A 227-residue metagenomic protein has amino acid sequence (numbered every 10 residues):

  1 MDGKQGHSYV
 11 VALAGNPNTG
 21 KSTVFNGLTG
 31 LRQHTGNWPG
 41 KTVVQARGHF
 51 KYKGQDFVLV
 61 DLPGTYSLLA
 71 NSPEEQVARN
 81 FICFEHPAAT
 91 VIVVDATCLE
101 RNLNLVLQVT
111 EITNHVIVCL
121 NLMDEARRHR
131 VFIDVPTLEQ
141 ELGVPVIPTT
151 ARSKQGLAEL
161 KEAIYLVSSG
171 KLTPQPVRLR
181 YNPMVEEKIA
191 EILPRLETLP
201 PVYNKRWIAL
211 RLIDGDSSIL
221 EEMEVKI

Functional and structural regions predicted by a protein language model:
M1-A70, E85, A89: Conserved G1/Walker A P-loop phosphate-binding module
V24-F25, V43, D61, A78 (+5 more regions): Residue-level signature of catalytic and energy-coupling elements of molecular machines, predominantly ATP/GTP-dependent
N26, E139, Y165, L193-E197: Residue-level preference for well-ordered alpha-helical positions
P39, V43, V58, A70 (+6 more regions): Helical mechanochemical/support elements of P-loop NTPase systems and associated helical scaffolds
G40, G64-T65, A96-E100, L122-R127 (+1 more regions): Conserved nucleotide-binding/hydrolysis micro-motifs of P-loop NTPases
G48-G54, V77-V146: Conserved C-terminal guanine-recognition region of P-loop GTPase G domains, centered on the G4
D124-L179: Canonical P-loop GTPase G-domain recognition
G170-I227: Extended helical scaffolds that flank P-loop GTPase cores
